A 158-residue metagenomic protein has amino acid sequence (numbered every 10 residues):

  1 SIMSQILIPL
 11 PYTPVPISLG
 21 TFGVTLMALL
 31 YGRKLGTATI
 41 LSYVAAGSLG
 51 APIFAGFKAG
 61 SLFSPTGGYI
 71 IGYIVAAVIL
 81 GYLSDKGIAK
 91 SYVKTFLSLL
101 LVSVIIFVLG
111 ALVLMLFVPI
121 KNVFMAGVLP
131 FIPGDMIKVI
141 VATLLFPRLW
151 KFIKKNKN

Functional and structural regions predicted by a protein language model:
S1-T37: Hydrophobic transmembrane alpha-helices
I2, A59-V108: Short helix-perturbing small/polar motifs within transmembrane alpha-helices
S4-P16, S42-A76: Interfacial aromatic-anchored transmembrane helix boundaries in multi-pass membrane proteins
I8, Y31, G47-A51, A55 (+3 more regions): Short helix-capping/hinge motifs at transmembrane helix termini and TM-loop junctions
T13, A89-K157: Membrane-embedded alpha-helical hairpins and interfacial helices in multi-pass inner-membrane proteins
F22-L26, G36-S42, T66-I71, V93-L101 (+2 more regions): Hydrophobic alpha-helical transmembrane segments
L30-K34, I79-G87, R148-I153: Structural signal for the C-terminal ends of transmembrane alpha-helices and the immediately following loop
T39-A46, G50, F54, A76 (+3 more regions): Alpha-helical transmembrane segments and their lipid-water interface positions in multi-pass membrane proteins
